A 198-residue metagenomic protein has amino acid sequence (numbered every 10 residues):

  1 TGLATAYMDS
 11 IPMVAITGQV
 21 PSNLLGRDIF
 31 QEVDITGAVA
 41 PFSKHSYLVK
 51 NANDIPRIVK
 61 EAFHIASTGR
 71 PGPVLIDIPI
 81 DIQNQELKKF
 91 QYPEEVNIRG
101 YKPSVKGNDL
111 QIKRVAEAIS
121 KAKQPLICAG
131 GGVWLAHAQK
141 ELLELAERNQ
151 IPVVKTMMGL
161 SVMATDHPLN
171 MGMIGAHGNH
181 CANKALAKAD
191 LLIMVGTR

Functional and structural regions predicted by a protein language model:
T1-R198: N-terminal alpha/beta PP-like core and its mobile active-site loop of ThDP/TPP-dependent enzymes
